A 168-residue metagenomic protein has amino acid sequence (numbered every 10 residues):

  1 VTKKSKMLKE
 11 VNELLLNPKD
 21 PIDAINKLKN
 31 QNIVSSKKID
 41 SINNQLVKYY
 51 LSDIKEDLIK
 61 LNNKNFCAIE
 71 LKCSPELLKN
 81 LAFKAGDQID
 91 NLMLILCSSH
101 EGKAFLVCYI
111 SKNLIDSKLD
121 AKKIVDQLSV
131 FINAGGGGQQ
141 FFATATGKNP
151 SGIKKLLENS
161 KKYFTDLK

Functional and structural regions predicted by a protein language model:
V1-K168: Terminal appendage regions of diverse proteins
